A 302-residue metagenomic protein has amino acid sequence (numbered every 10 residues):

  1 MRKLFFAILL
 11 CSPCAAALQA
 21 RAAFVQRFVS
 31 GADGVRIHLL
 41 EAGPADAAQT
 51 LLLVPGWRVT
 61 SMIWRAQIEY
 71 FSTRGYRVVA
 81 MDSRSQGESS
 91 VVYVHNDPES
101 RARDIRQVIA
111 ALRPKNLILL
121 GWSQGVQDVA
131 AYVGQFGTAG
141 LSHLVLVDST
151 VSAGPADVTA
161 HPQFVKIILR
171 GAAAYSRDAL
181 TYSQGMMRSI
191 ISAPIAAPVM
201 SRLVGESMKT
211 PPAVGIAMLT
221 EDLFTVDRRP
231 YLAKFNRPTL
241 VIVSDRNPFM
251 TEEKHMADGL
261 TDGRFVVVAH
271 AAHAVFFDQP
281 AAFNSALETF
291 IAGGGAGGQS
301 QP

Functional and structural regions predicted by a protein language model:
R2-L51, T73-Y76, K115, S201 (+2 more regions): Alpha/beta-hydrolase fold catalytic core
A32-D33, L40, T73, A80-Q124 (+2 more regions): Active-site loop/oxyanion-hole signature of alpha/beta-hydrolase fold enzymes
V35, L40-V91: Conserved HGGG/HGGXW glycine-rich cap/lid loop of the alpha/beta-hydrolase fold
R58, S83-G87, V126, V151 (+1 more regions): Alpha/beta-hydrolase active-site loop signature
A130, G134-Q135, G140-Y175: Flexible "cap/lid" loop of the alpha/beta hydrolase fold
P155-Q163, A174-L232: Conserved alpha/beta-hydrolase catalytic His-Asp/Glu region
P238-F277: Conserved loop-alpha-helix segment in the C-terminal half of the alpha/beta-hydrolase fold that carries the catalytic
G263-P302: Catalytic active-site module of serine/aspartate enzymes centered on a nucleophile-bearing elbow/loop
